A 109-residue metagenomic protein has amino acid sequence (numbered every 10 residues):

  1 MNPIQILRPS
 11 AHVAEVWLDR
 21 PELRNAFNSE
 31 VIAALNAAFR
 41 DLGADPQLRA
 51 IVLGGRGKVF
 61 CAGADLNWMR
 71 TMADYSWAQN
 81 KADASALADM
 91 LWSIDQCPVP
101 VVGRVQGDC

Functional and structural regions predicted by a protein language model:
M1-R56, A78, W92: Conserved CoA-thioester-binding segment of acyl-CoA-metabolizing enzymes
A14, A62, G103-R104: Small-residue (primarily alanine) positions within well-ordered alpha-helices, especially packing/interaction faces
N25, G57, G63, Q106-G107: Conserved phosphate-binding and hydrolysis motifs of nucleotide-dependent enzymes
F27, M69-M72, C97: Helix-loop segment at the mouth of the active site in Rossmann-fold oxidoreductases, especially SDR/KR enzymes
G55-W92: Glycine- (often His-adjacent) and acidic-residue-rich active-site loop that binds/positions the CoA thioester
A88-C109: Glycine-rich beta-to-alpha active-site loop
